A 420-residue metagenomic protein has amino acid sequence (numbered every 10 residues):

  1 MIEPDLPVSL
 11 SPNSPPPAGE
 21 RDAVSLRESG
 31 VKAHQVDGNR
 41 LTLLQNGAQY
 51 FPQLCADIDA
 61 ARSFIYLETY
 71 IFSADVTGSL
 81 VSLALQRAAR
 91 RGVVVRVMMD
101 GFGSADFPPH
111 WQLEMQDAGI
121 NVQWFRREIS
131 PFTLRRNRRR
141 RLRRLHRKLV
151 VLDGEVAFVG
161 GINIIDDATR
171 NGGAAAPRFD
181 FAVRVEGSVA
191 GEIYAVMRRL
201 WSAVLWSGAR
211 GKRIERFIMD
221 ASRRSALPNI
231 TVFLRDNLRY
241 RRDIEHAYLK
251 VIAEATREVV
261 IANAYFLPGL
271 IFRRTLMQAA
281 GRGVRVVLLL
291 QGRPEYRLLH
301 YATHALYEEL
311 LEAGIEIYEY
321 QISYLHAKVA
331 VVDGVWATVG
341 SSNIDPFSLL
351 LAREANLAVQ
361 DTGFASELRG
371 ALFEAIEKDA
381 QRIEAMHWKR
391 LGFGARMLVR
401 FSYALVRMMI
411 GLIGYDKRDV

Functional and structural regions predicted by a protein language model:
I2-V420: Charged, low-complexity intrinsically disordered terminal segments
